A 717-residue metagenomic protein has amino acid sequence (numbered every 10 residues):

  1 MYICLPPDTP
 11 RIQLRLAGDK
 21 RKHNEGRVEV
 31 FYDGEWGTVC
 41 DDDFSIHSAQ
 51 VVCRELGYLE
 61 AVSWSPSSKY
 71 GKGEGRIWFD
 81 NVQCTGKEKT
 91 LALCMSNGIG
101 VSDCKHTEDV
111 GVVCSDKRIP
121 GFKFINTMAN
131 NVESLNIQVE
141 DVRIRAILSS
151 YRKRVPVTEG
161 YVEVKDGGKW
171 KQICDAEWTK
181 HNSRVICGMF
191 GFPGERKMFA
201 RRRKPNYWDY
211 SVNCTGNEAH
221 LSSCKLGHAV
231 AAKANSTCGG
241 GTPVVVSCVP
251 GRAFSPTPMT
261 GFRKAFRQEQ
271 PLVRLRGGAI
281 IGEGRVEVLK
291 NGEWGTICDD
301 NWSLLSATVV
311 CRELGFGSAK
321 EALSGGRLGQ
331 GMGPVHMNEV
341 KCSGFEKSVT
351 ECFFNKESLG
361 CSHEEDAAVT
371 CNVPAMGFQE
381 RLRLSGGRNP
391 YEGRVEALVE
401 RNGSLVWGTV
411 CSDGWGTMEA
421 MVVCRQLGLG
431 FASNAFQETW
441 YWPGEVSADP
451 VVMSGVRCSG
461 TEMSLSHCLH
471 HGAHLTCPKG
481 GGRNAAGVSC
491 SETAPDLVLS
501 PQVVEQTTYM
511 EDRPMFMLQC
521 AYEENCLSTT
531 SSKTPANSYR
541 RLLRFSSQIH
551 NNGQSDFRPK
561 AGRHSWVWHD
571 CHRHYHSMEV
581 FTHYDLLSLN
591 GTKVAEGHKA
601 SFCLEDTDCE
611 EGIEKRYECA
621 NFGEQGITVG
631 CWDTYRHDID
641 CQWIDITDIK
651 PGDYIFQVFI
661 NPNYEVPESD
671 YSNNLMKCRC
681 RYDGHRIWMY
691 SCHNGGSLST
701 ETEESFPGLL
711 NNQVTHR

Functional and structural regions predicted by a protein language model:
M1-E25, T85-E159, T215-E283, S343-V399 (+2 more regions): Extracellular/luminal ectodomains of metazoan preproproteins built from arrays of small disulfide-bonded modules
R11-S65, E74-D80, K105-E108, E140-F199 (+9 more regions): Extracellular regions of mammalian proteins, primarily the fibronectin type-III
D33-V39, N97, D166-I173, N291-I297 (+6 more regions): Short interface patches used for recognition in eukaryotic signaling and trafficking proteins
W36, T90-L91, W170, A219-L221 (+5 more regions): Tryptophan-centered short beta-strand motifs
L56, T85-E88, F190, T215-E218 (+7 more regions): A short, structured loop/turn motif at beta-sheet edges
P66-K72, F199-K204, H228, S324-Q330 (+5 more regions): Short amphipathic alpha-helical segments embedded in low-complexity Lys/Glu-rich regions
E492-R717: Extracellular/luminal regions of secreted and cell-surface proteins that mediate adhesion/ECM remodeling
